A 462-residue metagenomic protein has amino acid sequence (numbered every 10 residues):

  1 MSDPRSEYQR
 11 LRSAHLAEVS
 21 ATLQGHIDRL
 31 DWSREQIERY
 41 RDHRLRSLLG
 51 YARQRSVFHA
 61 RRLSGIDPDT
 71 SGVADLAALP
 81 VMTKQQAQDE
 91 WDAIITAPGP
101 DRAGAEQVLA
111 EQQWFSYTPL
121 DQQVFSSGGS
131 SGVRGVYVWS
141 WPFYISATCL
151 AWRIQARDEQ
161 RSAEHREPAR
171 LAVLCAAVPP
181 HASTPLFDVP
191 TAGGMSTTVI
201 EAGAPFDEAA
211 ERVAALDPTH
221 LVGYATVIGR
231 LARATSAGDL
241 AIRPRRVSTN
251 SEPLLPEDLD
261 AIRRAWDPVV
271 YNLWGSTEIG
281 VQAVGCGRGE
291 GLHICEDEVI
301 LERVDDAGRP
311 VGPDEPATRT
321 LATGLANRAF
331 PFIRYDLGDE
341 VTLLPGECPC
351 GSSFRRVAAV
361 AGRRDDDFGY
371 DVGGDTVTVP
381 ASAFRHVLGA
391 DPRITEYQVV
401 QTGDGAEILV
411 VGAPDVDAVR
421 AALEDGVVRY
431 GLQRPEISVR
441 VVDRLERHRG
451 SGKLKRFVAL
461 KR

Functional and structural regions predicted by a protein language model:
M1-S126, V133-R153, E159-E164, A215 (+4 more regions): Nucleotide 5′-phosphate-binding alpha/beta core
A52, S127, L171, L221 (+6 more regions): Residue-level signal for inorganic ion chemistry
P142-A151, R170-V227: AMP-binding/adenylate-forming
E167-L171, R319: Residues that mark the start of a beta-strand
G193, R243, A265-V269: Short, structured coil segments at secondary-structure junctions
A204-E208, P218-L259, N272-E278: Adenylate-forming
L221, L321, A326-R434: AMP-binding/adenylate-forming catalytic core of the ANL superfamily
L254-E347: Conserved AMP-binding/adenylate-forming
